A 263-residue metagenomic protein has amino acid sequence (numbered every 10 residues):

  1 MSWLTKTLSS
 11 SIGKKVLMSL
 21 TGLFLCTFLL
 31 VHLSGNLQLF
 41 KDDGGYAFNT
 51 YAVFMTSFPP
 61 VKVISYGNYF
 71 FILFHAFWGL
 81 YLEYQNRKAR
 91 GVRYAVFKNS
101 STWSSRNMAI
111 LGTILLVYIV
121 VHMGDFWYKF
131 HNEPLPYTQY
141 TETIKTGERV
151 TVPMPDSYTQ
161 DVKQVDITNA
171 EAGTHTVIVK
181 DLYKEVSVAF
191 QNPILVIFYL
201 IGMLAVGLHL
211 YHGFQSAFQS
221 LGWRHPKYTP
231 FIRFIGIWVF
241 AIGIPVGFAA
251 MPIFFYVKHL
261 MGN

Functional and structural regions predicted by a protein language model:
M1-N263: Membrane-embedded alpha-helical bundles that constitute the cytochrome b-like, heme-associated redox core of multi-pass
